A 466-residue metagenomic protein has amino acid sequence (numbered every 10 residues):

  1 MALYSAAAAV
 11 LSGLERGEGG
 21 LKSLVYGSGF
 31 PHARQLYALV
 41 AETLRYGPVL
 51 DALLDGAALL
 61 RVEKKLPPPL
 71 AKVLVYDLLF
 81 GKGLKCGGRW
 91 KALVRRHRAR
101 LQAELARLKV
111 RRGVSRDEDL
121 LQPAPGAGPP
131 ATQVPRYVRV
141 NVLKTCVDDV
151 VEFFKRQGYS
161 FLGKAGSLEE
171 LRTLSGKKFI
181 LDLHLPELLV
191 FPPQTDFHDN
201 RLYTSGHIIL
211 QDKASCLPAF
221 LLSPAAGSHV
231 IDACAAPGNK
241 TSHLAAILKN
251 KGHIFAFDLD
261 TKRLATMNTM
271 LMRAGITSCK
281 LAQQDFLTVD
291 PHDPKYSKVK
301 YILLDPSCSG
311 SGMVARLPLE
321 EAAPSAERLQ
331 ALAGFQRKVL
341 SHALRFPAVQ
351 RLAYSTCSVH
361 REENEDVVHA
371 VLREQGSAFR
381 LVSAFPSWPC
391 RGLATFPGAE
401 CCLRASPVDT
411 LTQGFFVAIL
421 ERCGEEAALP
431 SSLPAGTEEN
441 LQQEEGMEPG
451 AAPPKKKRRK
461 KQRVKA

Functional and structural regions predicted by a protein language model:
M1-A466: S-adenosylmethionine
